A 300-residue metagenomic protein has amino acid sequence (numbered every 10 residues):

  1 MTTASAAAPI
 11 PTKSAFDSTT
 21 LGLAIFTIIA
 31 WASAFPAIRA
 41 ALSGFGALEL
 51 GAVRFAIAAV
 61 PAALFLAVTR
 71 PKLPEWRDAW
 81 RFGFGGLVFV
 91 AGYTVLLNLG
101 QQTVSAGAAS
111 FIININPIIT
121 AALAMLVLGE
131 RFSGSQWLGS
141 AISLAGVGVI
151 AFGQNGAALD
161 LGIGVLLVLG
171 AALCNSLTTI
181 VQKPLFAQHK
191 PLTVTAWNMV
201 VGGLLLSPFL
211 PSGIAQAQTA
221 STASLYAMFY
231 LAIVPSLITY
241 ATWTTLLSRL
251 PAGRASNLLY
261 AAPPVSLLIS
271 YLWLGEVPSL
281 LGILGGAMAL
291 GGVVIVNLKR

Functional and structural regions predicted by a protein language model:
T2-A52, A58, L99, A158-P184 (+1 more regions): Glycine-/small-residue-enriched transmembrane alpha-helix faces in small-molecule transporters and effluxers
P11, S33, A37-A40, G44 (+7 more regions): Membrane-interface helix-cap regions at the ends of transmembrane helices in multi-pass membrane proteins
F16-L21, G44-A52, P74-W80, F152-C174 (+2 more regions): Juxtamembrane helix-entry segments on the extracytoplasmic side of multipass membrane proteins
A30, A34-F35, A63-I113, A121 (+2 more regions): Specific transmembrane alpha-helical segments of multi-pass solute transporters/efflux pumps, especially DMT/EamA
P36, A62, T120-A122, L126 (+4 more regions): Transmembrane alpha-helical segments that form core, pore/gating elements of small-molecule transporters/exporters
E49-V60, F89, L97-Q136, A171 (+1 more regions): Specific alpha-helical transmembrane segments that line the substrate/conduction pathway and gating interfaces
G51-V53, T94, A108-I115, I180-G203 (+1 more regions): Helix-helix packing/entry segments at the starts of transmembrane helices
A62, G83, L123, F132-Q154 (+5 more regions): Hydrophobic transmembrane alpha-helices of multi-pass small-molecule transport proteins
